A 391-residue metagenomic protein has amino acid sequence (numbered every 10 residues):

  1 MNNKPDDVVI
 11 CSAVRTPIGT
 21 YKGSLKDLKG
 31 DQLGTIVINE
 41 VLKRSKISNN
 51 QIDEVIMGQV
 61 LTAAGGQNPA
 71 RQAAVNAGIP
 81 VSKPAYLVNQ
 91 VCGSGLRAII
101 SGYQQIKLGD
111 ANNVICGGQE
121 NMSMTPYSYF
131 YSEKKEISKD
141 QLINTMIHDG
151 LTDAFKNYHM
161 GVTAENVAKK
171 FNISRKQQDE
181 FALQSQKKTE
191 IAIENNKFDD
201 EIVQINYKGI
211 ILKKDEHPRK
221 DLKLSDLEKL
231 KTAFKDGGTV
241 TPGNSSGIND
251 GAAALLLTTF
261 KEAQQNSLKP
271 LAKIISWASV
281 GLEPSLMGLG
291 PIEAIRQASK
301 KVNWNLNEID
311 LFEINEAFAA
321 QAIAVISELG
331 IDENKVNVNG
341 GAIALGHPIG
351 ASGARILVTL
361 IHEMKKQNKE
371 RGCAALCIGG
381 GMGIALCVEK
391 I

Functional and structural regions predicted by a protein language model:
M1-L28, S225-L289, E293, K300 (+3 more regions): Condensing-enzyme catalytic core mediating Claisen C-C bond formation in acyl metabolism
R15-T16, K26-I36, R44, Q177-Q265 (+2 more regions): N-terminal extracellular/periplasmic Venus flytrap/periplasmic-binding protein-like
K26-G93, R97-V114, Q119-K135, I202-K214 (+1 more regions): Conserved beta-ketoacyl condensing-enzyme motif
G30-K46, P69-A73, A98-S101, M160-V167 (+5 more regions): Short, well-ordered amphipathic alpha-helical segments that serve as non-catalytic structural scaffolds within diverse
Q59-N112, F155-H159, D221-G247, E328-R355 (+2 more regions): Conserved catalytic cysteine-centered active-site region of acyl-thioester-dependent Claisen-condensing enzymes
Q90-E120, A168-K197, A254-K261, I326 (+2 more regions): Active-site-proximal alpha-helical scaffold in enzymes
N113-N166: Flexible glycine-/small-residue-enriched beta->alpha junction loops that bind anionic phosphate/pyrophosphate groups
T163-E165, K208, I275-A344: Active-site pocket-lining segment
